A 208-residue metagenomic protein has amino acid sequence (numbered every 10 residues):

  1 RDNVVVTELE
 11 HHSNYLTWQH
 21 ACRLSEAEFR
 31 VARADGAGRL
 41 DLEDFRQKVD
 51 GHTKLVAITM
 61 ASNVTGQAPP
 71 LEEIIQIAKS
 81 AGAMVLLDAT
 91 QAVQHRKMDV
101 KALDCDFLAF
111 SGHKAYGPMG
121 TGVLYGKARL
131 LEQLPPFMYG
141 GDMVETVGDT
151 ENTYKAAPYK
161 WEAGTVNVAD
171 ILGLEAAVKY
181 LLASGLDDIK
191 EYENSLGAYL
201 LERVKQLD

Functional and structural regions predicted by a protein language model:
R1-D208: Pyridoxal 5′-phosphate
